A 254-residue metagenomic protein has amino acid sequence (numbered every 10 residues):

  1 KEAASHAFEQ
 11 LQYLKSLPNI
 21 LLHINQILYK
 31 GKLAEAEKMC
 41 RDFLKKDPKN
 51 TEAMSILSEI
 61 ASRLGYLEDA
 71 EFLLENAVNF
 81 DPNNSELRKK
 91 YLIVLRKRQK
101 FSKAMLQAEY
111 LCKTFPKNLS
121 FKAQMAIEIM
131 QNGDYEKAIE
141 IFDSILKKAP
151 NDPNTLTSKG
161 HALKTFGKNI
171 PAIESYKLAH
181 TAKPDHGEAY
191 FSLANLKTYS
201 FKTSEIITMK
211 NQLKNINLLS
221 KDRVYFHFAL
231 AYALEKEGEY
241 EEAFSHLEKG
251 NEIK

Functional and structural regions predicted by a protein language model:
K1-K254: Alpha-helical solenoid repeat scaffolds of the TPR/TPR-like class and their adjacent stem/linker regions that mediate
